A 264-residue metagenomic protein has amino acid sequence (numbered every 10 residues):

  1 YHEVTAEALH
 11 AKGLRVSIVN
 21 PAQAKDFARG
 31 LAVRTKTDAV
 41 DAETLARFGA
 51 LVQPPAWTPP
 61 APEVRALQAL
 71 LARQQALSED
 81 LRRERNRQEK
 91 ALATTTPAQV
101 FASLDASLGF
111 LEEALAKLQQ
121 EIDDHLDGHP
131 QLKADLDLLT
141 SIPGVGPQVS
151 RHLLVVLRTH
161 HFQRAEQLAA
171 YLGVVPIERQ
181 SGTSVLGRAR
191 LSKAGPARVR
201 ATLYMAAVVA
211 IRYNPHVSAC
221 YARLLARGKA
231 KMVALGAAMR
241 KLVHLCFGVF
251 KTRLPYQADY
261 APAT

Functional and structural regions predicted by a protein language model:
Y1-Q99, G109-E112, I211, V233: Phosphate- and other anionic-substrate recognition elements at nucleic-acid/protein interfaces
N20, D41, L45, L77 (+6 more regions): Short, conserved catalytic/metal-binding motifs centered on acidic residues
T44, A69, S103-A106, F110 (+6 more regions): Amphipathic alpha-helical interaction segments
V52-A56, R158-F162, V209-V217, V243-A258: Short helix-capping/linker segments at secondary-structure and domain boundaries
A66, R73, V100, S107 (+5 more regions): Residue-level recognition of specific faces of alpha-helices
K90-Q148, N214, S218: Helix-hairpin-helix/helix-loop-helix acidic hairpins
P147, H152-R227, K231, T264: Phosphate-backbone recognition surface of nucleic-acid-processing proteins
A226-T264: Basic, amphipathic alpha-helical segments enriched in Lys/Arg and hydrophobic/aromatic residues
